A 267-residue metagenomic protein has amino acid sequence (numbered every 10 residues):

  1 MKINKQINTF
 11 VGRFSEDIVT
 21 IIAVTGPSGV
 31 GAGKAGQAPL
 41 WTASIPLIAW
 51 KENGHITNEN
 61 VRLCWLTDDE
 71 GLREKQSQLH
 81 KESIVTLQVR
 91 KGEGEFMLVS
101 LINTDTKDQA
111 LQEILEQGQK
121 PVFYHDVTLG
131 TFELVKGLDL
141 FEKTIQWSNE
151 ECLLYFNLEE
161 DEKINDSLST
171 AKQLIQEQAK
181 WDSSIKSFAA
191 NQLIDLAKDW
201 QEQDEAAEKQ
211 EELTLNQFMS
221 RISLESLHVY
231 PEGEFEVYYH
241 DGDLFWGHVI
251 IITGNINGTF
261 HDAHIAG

Functional and structural regions predicted by a protein language model:
K2-I48: Structural detector for short beta-strands of small beta-barrel domains
K34-D68: OB-fold (S1/OB) nucleic-acid-binding surfaces
I48, C64, E82-I84, Q88-G94: Charged, structured surface patches that assemble and position nucleic-acid processing machinery
D68-L87: Short nucleic-acid-contacting surface segments enriched for D/E, G, S/T with interspersed K/R
Q88-K120: OB-fold/S1-family single-stranded nucleic acid-binding modules
K107-W181: Contiguous hydrophobic, core-forming segments of folded domains
F156-S223: Long, charge-rich alpha-helical interaction segments
T214-G267: C-terminal structured interaction module
